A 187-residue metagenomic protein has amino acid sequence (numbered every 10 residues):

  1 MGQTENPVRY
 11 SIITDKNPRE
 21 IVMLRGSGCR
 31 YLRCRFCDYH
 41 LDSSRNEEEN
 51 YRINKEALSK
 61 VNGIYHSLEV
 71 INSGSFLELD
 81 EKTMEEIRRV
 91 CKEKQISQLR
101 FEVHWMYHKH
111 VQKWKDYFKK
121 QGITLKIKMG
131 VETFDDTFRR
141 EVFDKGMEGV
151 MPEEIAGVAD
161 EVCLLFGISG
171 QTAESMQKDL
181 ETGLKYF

Functional and structural regions predicted by a protein language model:
M1-P18, I64, E181-F187: Auxiliary Fe-S-binding modules of radical SAM enzymes
P7-R52: Canonical Radical SAM [4Fe-4S] cluster-binding loop centered on the CxxxCxxC motif and its immediate flanking residues
Y39-N54, V61-D80, K94-H110, T124-V150 (+1 more regions): Core AdoMet radical
Y51, K55, Q177-L180: Short, amphipathic alpha-helical "lid/cap" segments that border enzyme active or binding sites
L58-N62, I87-K94, W114-T124, M151-G157 (+1 more regions): Acidic (Asp/Glu)-rich catalytic clusters
L79-R88, H108-K119, M176: Distinct, well-ordered alpha-helical segments
M84-E86, D144-V150, S175-E181: Charged helix-capping and loop-helix junction motifs
D136, E154-D179: Conserved strand-turn element in the central/C-terminal portion of the radical SAM core barrel that lines
